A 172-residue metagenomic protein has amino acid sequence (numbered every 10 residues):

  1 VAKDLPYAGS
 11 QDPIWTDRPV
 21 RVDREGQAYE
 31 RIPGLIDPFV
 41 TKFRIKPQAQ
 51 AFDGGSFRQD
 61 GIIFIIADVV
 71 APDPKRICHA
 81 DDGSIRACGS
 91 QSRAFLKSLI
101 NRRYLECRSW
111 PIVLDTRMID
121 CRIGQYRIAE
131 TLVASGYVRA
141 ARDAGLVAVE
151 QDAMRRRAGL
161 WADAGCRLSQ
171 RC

Functional and structural regions predicted by a protein language model:
V1-C172: Small beta-barrel nucleic-acid-binding modules, primarily SNase/OB-fold domains and secondarily Tudor-like barrels
